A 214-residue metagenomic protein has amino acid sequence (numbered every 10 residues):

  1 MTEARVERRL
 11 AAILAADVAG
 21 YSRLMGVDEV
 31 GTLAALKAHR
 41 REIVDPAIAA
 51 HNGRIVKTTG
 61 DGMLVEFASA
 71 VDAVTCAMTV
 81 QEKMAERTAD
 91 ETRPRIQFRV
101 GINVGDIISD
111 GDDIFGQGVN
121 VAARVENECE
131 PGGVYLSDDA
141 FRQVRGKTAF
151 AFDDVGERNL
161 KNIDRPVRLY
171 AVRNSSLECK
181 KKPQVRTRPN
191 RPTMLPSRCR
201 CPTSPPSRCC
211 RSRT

Functional and structural regions predicted by a protein language model:
M1-M78, E82-E86: Catalytic NTP-binding/metal-coordinating core of nucleotidyl cyclase/transferase enzymes
A4, L64-R173: Catalytic beta-strand-to-alpha-helix segment of the class III nucleotidyl cyclase homology domain
A4-E7, T92, R198-T203: Short glycine/proline-enriched loop/turn "hinge" motifs that connect secondary-structure elements and lie
Y21, G105-I108, S212-T214: A short, flexible beta-alpha/helix-coil linker loop
G53-I55, F150-G156, T203: Short secondary-structure junctions
V167, R173-P196: Juxtacatalytic C-terminal regulatory tail of Ser/Thr protein kinases
R188-T214: Acidic, proline/glycine-rich low-complexity intrinsically disordered segments
